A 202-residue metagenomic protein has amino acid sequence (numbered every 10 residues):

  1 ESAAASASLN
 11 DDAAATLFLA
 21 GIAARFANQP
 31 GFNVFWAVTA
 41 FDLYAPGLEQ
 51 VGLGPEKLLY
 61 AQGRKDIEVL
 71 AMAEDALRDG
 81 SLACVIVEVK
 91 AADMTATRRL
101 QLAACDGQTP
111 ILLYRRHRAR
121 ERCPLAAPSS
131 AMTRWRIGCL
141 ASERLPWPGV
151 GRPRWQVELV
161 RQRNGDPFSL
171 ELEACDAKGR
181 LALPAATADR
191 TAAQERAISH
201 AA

Functional and structural regions predicted by a protein language model:
E1-A202: N-terminal regions of ATP-driven nucleic-acid and macromolecular assemblies, encompassing P-loop NTP-binding domains
